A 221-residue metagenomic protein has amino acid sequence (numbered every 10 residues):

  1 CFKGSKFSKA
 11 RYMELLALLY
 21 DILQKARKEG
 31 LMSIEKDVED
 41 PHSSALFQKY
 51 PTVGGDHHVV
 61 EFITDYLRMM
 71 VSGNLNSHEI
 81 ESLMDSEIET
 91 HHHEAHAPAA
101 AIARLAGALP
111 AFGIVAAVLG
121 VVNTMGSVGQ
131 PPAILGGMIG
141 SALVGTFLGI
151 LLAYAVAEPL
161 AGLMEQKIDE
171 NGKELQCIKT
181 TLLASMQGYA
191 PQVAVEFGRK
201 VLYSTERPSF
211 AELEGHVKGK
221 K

Functional and structural regions predicted by a protein language model:
C1-P98, E170-K221: Large intracellular
I80-L83, E87-Q166: Helix-termination/interfacial motifs at the ends of transmembrane alpha-helices
